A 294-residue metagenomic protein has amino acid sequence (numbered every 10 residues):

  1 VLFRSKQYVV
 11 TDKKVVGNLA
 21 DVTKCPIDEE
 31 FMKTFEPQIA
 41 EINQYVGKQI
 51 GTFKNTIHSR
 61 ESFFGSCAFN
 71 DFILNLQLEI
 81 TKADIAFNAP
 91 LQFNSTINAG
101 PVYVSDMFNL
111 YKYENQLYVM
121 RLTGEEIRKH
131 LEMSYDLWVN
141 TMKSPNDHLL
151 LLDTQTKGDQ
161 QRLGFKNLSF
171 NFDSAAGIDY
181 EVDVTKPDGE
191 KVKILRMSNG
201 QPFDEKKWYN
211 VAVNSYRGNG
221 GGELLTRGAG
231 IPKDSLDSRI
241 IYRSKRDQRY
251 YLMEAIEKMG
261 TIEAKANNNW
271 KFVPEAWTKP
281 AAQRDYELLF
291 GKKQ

Functional and structural regions predicted by a protein language model:
F3-Q294: Catalytic centers of hydrolytic enzymes
